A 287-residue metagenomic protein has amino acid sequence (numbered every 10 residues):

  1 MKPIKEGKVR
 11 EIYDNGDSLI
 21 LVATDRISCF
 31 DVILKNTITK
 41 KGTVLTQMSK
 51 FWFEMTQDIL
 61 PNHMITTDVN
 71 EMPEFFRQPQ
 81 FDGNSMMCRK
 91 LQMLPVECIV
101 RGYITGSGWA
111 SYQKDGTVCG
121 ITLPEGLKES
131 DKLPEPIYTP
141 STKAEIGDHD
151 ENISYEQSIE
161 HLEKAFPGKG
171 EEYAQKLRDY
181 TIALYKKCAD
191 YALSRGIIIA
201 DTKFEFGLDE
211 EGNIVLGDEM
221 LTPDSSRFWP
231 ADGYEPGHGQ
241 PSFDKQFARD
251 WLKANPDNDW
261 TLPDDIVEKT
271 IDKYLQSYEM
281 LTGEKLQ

Functional and structural regions predicted by a protein language model:
M1-E145, N258-Q287: Active-site loop/lid in soluble adenylation, ligation, and acyl-transfer enzymes
S18, M93-P95, R195-I199, E211-I214: Coil-to-beta-strand transition motifs
F30, W109-A110, E211, S225-R227: Intrinsically disordered, low-complexity acidic/polar segments
T43, Q47, E172, K176-A183 (+3 more regions): Generic recognition of stable, solvent-exposed alpha-helical segments in well-folded globular domains
D58-H63, K187-I199, G212, T282-Q287: Surface-exposed helix-capping loop/turn segments at secondary-structure junctions
V100, I199-M220: Conserved metal-phosphate-binding beta-hairpin within the catalytic cores of diverse ATP-dependent phosphoryl-transfer
K114-D115, L123-E172, L216, M220-L281: Anionic ligand-binding catalytic core segments
F166-A200: A long amphipathic alpha-helix within ATP-dependent nucleotide-binding catalytic cores
